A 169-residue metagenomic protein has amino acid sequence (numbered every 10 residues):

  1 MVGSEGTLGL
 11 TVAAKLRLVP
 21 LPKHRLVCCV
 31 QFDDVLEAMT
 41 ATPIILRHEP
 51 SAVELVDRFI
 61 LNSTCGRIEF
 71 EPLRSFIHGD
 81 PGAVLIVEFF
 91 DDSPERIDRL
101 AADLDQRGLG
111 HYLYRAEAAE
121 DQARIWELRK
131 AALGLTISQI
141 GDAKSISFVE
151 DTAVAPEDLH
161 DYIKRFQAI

Functional and structural regions predicted by a protein language model:
M1-I169: Noncatalytic alpha-helical scaffold of FAD-dependent oxidoreductases
